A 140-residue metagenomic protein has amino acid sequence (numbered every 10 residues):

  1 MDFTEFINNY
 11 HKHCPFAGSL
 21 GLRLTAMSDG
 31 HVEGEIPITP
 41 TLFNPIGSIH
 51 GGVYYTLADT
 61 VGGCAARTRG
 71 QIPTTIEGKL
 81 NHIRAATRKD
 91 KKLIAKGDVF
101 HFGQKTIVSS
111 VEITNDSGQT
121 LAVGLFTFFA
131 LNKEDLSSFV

Functional and structural regions predicted by a protein language model:
M1-V140: Terminal targeting signals and extreme-terminal segments of soluble enzymes
